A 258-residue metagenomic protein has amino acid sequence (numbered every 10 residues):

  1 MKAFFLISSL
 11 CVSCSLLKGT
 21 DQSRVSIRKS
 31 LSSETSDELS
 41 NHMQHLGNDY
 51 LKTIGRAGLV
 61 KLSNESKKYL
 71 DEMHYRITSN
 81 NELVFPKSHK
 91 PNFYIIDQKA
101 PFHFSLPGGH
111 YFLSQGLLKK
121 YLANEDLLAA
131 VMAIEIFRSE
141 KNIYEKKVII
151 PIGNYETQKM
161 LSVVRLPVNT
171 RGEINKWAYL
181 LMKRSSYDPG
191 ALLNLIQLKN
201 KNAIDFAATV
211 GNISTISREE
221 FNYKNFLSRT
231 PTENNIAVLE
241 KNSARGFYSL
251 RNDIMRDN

Functional and structural regions predicted by a protein language model:
M1-V12: Sec-dependent bacterial lipoprotein signal peptides
C14-N48, T53, N80-S88, K119 (+1 more regions): C-terminal capping/extension segments of zinc metalloprotease domains
L59-K68, M160-K176: Active-site metal-coordination segments of metallo-dependent hydrolases
K67-F85: Zn2+-dependent metallopeptidase catalytic core
Y94-G109: Catalytic zinc-binding patch centered on the HExxH motif and its immediate surroundings that defines zinc-dependent
L117-D126, E135-I152, S186: Catalytic Zn2+-binding segment of zinc metalloproteases
V131-K141, E173, W177: Active-site His/Glu-centered metal-binding helix of metallohydrolases
N142, V148-N169: Substrate-binding clefts and substrate-entry loops adjacent to catalytic sites of polymer-processing enzymes acting on
